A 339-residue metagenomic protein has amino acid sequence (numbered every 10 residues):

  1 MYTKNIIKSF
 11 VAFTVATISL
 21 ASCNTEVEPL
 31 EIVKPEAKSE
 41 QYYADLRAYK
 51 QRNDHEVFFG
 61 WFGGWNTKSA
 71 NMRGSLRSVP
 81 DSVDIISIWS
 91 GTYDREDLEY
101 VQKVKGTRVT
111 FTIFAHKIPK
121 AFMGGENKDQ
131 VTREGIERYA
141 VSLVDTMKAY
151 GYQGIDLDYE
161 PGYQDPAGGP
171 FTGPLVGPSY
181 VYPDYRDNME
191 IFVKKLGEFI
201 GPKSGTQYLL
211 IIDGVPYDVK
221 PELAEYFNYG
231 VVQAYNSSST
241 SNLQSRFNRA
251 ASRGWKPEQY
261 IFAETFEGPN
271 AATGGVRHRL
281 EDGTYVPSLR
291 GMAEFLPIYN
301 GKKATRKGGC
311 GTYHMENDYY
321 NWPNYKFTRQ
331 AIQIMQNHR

Functional and structural regions predicted by a protein language model:
Y2-V11: Bacterial N-terminal signal peptides that target proteins for export
I18-S22: C-terminal motif of bacterial Sec signal peptides marking the signal peptidase cleavage site
C23-R339: Secreted glycan hydrolases and related glycan-binding modules that recognize and/or cleave
